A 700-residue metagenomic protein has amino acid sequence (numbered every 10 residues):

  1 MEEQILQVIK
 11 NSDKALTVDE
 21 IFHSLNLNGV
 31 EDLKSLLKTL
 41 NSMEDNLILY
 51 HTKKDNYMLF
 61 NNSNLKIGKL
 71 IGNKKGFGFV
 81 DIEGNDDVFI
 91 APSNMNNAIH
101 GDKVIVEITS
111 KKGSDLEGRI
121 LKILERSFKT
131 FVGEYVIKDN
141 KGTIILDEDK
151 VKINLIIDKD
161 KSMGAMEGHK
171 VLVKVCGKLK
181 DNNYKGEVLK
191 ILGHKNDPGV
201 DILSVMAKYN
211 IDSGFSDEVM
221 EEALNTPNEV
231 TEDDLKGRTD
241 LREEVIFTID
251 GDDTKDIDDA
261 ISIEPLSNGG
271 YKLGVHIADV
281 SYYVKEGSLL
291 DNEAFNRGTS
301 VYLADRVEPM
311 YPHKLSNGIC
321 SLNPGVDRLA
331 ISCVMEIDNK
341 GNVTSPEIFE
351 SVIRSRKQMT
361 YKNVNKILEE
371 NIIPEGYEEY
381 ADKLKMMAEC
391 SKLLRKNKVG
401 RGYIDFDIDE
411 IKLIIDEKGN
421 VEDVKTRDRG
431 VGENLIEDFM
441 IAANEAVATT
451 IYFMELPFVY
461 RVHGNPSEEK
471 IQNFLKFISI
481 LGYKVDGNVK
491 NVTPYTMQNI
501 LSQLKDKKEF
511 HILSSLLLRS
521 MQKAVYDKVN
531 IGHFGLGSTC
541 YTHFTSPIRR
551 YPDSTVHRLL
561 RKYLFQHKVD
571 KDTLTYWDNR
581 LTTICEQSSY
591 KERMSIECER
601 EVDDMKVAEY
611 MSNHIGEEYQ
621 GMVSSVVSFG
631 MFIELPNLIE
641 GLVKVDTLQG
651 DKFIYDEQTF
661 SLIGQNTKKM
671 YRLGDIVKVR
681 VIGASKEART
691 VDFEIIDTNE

Functional and structural regions predicted by a protein language model:
M1-G274, S281-D327, K366, S661-L662 (+2 more regions): Charge-lined substrate channels and their catalytic hotspots, especially those that engage the 3′ end of RNA
H23, L172, K178, P198 (+5 more regions): Electropositive polyanion-binding surfaces
